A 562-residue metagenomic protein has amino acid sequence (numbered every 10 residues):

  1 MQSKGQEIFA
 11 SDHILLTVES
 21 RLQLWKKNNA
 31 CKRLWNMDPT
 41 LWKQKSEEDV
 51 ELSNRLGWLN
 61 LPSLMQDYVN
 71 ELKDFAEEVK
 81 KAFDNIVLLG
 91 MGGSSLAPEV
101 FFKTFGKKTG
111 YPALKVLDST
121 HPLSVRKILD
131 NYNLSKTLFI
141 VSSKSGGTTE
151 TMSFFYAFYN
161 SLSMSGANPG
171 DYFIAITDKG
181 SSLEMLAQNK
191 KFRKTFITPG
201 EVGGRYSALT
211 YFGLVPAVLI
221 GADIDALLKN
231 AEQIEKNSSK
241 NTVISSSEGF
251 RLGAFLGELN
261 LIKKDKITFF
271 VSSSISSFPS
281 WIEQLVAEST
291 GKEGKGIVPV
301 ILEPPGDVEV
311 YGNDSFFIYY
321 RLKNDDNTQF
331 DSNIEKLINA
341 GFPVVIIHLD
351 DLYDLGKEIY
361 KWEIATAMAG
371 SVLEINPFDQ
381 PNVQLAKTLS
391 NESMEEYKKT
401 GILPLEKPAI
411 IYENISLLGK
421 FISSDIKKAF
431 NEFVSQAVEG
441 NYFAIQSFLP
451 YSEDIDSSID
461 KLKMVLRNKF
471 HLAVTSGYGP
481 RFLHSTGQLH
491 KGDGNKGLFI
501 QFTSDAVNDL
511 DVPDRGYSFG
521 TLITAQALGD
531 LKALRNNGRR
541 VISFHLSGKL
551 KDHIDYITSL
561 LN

Functional and structural regions predicted by a protein language model:
M1-E77, N324, S332, I346 (+8 more regions): Extended, charge-enriched "interface" segments that sit outside catalytic cores
D74-T242, F316, Y320-D325, D331-N339 (+2 more regions): Glycine-rich phosphate-binding loops that contact phosphosugars or nucleotide phosphates
A82-K136, T268-E309, N468-G477: Anionic-ligand anchoring segments at beta-strand to alpha-helix junctions in alpha/beta enzyme folds, i.e., glycine
L88, F139-V141, A175, T268-F269 (+6 more regions): Structural beta-sheet core signal
K103-G106, D130-L134, F155-F158, N189-K191 (+7 more regions): Short, solvent-exposed amphipathic alpha-helical segments in soluble enzyme and RNA/protein-processing domains
S161-F316, N327, K361-A473, H484: Active-site phosphate/pyrophosphate-binding segments
D379, Q384, K399, L403-L405 (+4 more regions): C-terminal amphipathic alpha-helical interaction region
P480-G516: Conserved, well-ordered active-site substructure
